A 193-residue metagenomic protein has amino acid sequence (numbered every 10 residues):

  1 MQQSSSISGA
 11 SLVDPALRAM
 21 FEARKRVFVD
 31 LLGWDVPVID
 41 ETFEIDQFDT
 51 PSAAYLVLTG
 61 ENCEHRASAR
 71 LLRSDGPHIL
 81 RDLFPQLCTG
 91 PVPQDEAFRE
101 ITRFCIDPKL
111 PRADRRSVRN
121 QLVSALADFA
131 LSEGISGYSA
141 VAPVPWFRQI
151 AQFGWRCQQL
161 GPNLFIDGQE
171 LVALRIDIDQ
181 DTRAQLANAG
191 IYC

Functional and structural regions predicted by a protein language model:
M1-E44, V57-T59: Short amphipathic alpha-helix that is part of the acyltransferase structural core
D40-Q47, G161-L164: Short, solvent-exposed loop/turn elements at beta->coil junctions and helix N-caps that rim active or binding pockets
Q47-L56: A short helix-loop-beta-strand connector motif used in the catalytic cores of GNAT acetyltransferases and, in some
V57, E64-R73: Conserved beta-strand in the GNAT
V57-L58, A173-D177: Short, well-ordered beta-strand micro-motif
D75-L87: A short, polar/charged loop-to-alpha-helix boundary motif
P85-L171, Q180: Acyl-donor binding region in acyl/amide transferases
I176-C193: C-terminal helix-cap and adjacent tail motif
